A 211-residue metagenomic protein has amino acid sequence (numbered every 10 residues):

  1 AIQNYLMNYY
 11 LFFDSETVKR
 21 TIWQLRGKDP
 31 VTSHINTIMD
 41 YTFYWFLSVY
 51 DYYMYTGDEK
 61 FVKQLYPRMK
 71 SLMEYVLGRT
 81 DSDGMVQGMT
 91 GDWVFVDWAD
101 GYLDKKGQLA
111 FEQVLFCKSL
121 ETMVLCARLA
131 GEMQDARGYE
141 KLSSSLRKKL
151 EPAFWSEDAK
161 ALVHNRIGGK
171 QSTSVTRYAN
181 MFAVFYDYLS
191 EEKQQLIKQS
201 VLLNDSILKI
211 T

Functional and structural regions predicted by a protein language model:
A1-T211: Active-site core of glycosidic bond-cleaving carbohydrate-active enzymes
